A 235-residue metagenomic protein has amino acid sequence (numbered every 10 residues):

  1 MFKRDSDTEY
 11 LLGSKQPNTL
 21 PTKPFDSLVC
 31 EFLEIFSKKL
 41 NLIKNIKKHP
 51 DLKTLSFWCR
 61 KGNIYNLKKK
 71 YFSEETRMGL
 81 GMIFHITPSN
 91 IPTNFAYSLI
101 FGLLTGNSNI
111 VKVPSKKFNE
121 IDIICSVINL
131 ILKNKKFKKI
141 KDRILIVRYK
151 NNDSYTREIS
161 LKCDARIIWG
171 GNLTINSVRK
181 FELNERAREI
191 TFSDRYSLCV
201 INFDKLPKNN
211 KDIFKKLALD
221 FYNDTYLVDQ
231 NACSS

Functional and structural regions predicted by a protein language model:
M1-G81: N-terminal Rossmann-like NAD(P)+-binding subdomain of aldehyde/semialdehyde dehydrogenases
K68-I131: Conserved small-residue-rich beta-alpha loop and adjacent elements that most often cradle the phosphate/pyrophosphate
K69-E75, I144-D164: A structured beta-alpha segment of the ubiquitous adenosine-cofactor-binding alpha/beta core
L80, K162-C163, S235: Short, well-ordered alpha-helix to beta-strand connector turns
I86-S89, K112-P114, V147-Y149, I168-G171 (+1 more regions): Short His-Asn-centered micro-motif
N90, N134, I175-S235: ALDH superfamily catalytic-core signature
G106, R166, I201: Residue-level signal for inorganic ion chemistry
I131-V147: A glycine-rich helix N-cap at a beta->alpha junction
